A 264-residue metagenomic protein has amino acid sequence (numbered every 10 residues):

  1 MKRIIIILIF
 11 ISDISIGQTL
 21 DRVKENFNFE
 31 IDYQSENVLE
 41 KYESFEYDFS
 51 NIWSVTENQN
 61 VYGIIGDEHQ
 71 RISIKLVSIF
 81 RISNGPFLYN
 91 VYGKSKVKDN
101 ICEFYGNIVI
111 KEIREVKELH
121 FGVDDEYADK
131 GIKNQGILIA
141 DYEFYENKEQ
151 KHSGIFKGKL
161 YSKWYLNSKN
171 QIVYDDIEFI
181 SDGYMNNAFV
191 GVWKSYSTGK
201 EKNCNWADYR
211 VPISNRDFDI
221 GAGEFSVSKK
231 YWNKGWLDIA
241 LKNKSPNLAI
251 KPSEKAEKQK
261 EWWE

Functional and structural regions predicted by a protein language model:
R3-D13: Sec-dependent N-terminal signal peptides
I11-D21: Bacterial Sec-dependent signal peptides at the C-terminal "C-region" and cleavage site
T19-V77, F87-S95, D125-N147, L160 (+5 more regions): Tryptophan-anchored aromatic micro-motifs
S95-V109, V116-L119, K130: Mid-length scaffold segments of soluble, non-membrane domains
I101-Y105, G154-I155, A188: Short, surface-exposed coil-to-beta transition loops
I108-V109, K159-L166, I177: Extended lipid/amphipathic-ligand handling interfaces
E149-K157: Small-residue helix/turn framework positions
N205-D217: Short beta-strand elements
